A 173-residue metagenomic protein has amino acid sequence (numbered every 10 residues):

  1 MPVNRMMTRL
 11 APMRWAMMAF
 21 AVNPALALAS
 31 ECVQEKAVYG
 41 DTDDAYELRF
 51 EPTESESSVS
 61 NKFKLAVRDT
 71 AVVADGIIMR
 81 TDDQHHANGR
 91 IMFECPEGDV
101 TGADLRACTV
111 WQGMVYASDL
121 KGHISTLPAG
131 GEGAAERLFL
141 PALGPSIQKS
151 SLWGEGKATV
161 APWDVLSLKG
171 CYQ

Functional and structural regions predicted by a protein language model:
M1-A11: N-terminal secretory signal peptides that target proteins for export/translocation
V22-A27: N-terminal signal peptide c-region/cleavage motif recognized by signal peptidases
K36-K62: Short, solvent-exposed loop/hinge segments that bridge or flank secondary-structure elements
V38-T42, L48, A87, V100-C108 (+1 more regions): Extracellular/mature segments of secreted proteins
A45-R49, V67-I77, D99-A103, H123-I124 (+1 more regions): Short, surface-exposed beta-strand/loop "edge" segments at domain boundaries and coil↔beta transitions
S58-A107, G113, G170-Q173: Central antiparallel beta-sheet cores of small beta-barrel/beta-sandwich binding domains
S118-Q173: Glycine-rich, aromatic-bearing surface loops/beta-hairpins
